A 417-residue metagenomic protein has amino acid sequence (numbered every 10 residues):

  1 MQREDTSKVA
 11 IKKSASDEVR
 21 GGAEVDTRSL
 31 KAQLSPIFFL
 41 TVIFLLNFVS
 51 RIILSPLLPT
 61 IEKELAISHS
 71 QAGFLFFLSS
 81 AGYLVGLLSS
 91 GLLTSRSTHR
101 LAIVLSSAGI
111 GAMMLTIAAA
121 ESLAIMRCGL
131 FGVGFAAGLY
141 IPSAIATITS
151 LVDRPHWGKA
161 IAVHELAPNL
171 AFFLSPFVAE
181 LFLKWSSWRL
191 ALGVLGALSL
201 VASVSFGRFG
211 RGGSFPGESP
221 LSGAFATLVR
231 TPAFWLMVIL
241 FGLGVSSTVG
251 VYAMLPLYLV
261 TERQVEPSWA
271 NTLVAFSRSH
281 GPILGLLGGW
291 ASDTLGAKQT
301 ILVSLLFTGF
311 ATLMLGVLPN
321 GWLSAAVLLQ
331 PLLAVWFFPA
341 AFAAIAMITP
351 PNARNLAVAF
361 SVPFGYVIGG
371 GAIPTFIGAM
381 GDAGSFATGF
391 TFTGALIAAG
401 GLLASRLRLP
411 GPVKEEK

Functional and structural regions predicted by a protein language model:
G21-L30, R211-M237: Juxtamembrane intracellular "pre-TM" segments in multi-pass secondary transporters
L54-S55, A233-P282: Extracytoplasmic gate region of multi-pass secondary transporters
V85-E121: Conserved MFS/SLC helix-loop-helix module at the cytosolic interface between two early adjacent transmembrane helices
G129-A167: Cytoplasmic helix-loop-helix junction between adjacent transmembrane helices in 12-TM secondary transporters
H164-R208: Helix-loop-helix hairpin linking two adjacent transmembrane segments in secondary transporters
A197-P216, L403-L407: C-terminal membrane-cytosol helix-exit motif in multi-pass small-molecule transporters
K298-A341: C-terminal transmembrane helical hairpin of 12-TM major facilitator-type secondary transporters
P351-A383: A late C-terminal transmembrane helix in Major Facilitator Superfamily
